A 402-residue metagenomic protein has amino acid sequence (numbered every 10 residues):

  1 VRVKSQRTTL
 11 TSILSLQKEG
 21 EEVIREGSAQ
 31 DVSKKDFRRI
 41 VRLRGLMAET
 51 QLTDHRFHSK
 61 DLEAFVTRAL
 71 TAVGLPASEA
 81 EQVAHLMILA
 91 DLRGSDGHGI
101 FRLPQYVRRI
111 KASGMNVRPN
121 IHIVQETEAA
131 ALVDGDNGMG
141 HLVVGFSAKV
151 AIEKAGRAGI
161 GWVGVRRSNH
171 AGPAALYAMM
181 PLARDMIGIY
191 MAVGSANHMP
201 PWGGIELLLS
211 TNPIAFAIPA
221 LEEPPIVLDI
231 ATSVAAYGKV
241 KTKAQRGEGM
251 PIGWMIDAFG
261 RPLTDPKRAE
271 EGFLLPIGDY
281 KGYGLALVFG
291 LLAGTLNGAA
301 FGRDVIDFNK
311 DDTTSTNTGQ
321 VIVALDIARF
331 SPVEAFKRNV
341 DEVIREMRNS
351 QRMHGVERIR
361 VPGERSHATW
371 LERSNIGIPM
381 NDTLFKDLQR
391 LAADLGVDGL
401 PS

Functional and structural regions predicted by a protein language model:
V1-L46: Intrinsic disorder/low-complexity segments
A48-L62, F301-S402: Catalytic-core signal marking the mid-to-C-terminal active-site face
A48-S59, A64-V83, I88-L89, D96-G114 (+4 more regions): Acidic, glycine/proline-rich low-complexity segments that act as flexible tails and inter-domain linkers
H98-I152: Active-site cofactor/substrate anionic-group-binding motifs, chiefly glycine- and Lys/Arg-rich phosphate-binding loops
E128-L221: A generic, well-ordered mixed alpha/beta core segment in the N-terminal half of proteins
H198-K267: Phosphate/diphosphate-binding glycine-rich loops and adjacent basic-rich segments that engage nucleotide
Y237-F301, K310, S315: Small-residue-enriched flexible segments
